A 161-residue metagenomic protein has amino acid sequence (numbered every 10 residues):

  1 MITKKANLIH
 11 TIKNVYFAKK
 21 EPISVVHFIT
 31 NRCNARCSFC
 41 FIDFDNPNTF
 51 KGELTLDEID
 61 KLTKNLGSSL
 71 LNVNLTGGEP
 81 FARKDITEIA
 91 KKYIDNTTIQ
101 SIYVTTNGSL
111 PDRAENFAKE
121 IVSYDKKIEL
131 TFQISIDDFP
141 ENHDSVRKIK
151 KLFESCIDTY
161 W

Functional and structural regions predicted by a protein language model:
I2-L130, S145-V146: Conserved alpha-helical substructure of the radical SAM core
L110-R113, F139-N142, L152: Short phosphate-engaging motifs
K127-P140: Non-cysteine beta-strand/loop elements that form the S-adenosyl-L-methionine
R147-W161: Glycine-rich S-adenosyl-L-methionine
